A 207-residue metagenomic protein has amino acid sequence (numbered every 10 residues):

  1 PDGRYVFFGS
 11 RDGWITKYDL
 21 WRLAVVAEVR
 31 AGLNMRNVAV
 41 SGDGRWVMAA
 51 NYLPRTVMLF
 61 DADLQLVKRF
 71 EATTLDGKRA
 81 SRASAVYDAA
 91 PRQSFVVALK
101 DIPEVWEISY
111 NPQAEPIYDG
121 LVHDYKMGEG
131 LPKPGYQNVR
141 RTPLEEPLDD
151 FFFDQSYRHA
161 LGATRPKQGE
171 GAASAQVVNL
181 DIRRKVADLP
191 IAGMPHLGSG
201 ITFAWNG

Functional and structural regions predicted by a protein language model:
P1-G207: Predominantly soluble domains enriched in secretory-pathway, periplasmic, or organellar proteins
